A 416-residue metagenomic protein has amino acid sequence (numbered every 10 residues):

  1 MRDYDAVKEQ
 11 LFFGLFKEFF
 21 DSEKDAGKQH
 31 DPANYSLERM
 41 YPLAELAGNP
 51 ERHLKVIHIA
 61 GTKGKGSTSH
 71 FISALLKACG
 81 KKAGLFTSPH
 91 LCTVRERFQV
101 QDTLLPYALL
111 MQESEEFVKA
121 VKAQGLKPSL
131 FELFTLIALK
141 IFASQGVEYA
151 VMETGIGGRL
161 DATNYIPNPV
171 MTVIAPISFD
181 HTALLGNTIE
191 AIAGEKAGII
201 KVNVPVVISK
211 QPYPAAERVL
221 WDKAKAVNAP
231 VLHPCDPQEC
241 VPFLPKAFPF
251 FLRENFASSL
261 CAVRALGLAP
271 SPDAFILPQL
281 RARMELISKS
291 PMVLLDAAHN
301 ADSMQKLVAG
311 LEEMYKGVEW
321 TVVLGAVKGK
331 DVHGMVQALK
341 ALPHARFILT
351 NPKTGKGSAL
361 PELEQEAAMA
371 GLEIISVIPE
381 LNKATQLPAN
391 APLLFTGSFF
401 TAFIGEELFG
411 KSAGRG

Functional and structural regions predicted by a protein language model:
M1-G61, T68, A74-C79, F86 (+1 more regions): Short functional linear segments
K28-A33, P42-R52, A78-P167: ATP-dependent carboxylate-amine ligase catalytic core
I72-K77, F142, L339, A367 (+1 more regions): Hydrophobic alpha-helical packing residues
P89-E116, A183-I200, W221, M335-A338 (+1 more regions): Active-site-proximal loop->helix
L126, G146-T154, P169-A269: Acidic, Mg2+-coordinating active-site environments of NTP-dependent enzymes
Y149-T154, L160-V173, I177-D180, L244-R346: Nucleotide phosphate-binding/pyrophosphate-handling subdomain across enzymes that bind or process nucleotide phosphates
K210-D236, R253, M292-V293, G334-L393: C-terminal helical cap/extension that packs against the catalytic core of soluble nucleotide-cofactor enzymes
F399-G416: Glycine/aspartate-rich loop-and-adjacent alpha/beta segment that forms the canonical ThDP
